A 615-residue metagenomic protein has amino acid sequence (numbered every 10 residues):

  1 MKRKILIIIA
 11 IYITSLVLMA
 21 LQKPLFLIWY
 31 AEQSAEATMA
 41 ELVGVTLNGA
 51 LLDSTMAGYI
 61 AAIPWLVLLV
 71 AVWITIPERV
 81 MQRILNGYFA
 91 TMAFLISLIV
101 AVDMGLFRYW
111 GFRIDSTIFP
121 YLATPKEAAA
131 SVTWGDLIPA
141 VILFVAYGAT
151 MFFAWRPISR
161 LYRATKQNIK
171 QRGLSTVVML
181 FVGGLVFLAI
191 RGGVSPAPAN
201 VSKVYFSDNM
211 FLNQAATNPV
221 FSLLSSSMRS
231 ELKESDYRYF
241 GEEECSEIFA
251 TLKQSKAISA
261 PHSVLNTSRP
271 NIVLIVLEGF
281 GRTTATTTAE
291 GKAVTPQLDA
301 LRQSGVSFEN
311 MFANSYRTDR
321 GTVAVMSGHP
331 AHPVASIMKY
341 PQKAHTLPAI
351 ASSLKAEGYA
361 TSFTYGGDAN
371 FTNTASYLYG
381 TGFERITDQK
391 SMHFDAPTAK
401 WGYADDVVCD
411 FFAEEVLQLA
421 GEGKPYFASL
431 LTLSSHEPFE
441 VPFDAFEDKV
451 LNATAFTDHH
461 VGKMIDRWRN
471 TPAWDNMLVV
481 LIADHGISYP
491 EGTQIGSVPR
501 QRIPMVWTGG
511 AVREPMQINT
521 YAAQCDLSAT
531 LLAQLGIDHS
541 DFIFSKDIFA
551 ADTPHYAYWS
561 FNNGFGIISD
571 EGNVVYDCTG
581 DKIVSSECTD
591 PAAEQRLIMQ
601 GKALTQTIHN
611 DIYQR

Functional and structural regions predicted by a protein language model:
K2-S225, R229: Transmembrane and membrane-interface helices of multi-pass, inner-membrane envelope-modifying transferases
L18, D115, P125-K126, N209 (+6 more regions): Alpha-helix initiation and N-capping motif
L25, W29, E231, P438-V441 (+1 more regions): Short amphipathic alpha-helical interaction/hinge segments
L137-L143, E243-E247, L378: Long, well-ordered, tryptophan-enriched scaffold segments
Y205, N209, A216-P219, S225-A260 (+3 more regions): The feature marks either
S246-R615: Solvent-exposed soluble domains appended to multi-pass membrane proteins
